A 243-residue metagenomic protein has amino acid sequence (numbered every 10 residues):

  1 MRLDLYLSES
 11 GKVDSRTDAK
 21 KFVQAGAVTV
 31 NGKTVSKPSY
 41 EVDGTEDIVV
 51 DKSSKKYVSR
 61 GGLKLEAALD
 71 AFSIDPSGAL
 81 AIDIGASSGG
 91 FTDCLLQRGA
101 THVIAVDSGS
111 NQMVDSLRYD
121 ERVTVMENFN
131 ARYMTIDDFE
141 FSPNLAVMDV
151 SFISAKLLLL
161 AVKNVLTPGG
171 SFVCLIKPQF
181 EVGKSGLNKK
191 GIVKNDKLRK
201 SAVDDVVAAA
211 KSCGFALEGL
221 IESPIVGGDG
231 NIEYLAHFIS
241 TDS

Functional and structural regions predicted by a protein language model:
M1-E46, L80: A basic, amphipathic helix-loop patch mediating RNA/tRNA/ribosome contacts
V28, T101-I104: Short beta-strand element of Class I
S77-S87: Conserved class I S-adenosyl-L-methionine
S88-G99: Conserved SAM-binding loop of SAM-dependent methyltransferases across substrates and taxa, primarily the Class I
I104-L157: S-adenosyl-L-methionine
K156-S171: A short glycine-rich, Lys/Arg-flanked "PGG" loop and its adjoining helix->strand segment in the class I
G169-P178, V182: Conserved beta-strand signature within the Rossmann-like core of class I S-adenosyl-L-methionine
I225-S243: Core SAM-dependent methyltransferase catalytic element
